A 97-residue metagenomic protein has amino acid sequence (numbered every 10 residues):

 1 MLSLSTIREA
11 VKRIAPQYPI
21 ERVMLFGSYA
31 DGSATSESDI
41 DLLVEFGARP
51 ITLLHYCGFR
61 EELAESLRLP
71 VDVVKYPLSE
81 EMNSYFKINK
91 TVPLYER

Functional and structural regions predicted by a protein language model:
M1-R22, D31-S36, A48-R97: Catalytic core of pol beta-like nucleotidyltransferases
G27, D41: Conserved G/P- and acidic residue-centered "switch" motifs that form tight phosphate/ATP-binding loops in soluble
L43-E45: Short hydrophobic/aromatic beta-strand micro-patches that form the beta-sheet surface supporting nucleotide- or nucleic
